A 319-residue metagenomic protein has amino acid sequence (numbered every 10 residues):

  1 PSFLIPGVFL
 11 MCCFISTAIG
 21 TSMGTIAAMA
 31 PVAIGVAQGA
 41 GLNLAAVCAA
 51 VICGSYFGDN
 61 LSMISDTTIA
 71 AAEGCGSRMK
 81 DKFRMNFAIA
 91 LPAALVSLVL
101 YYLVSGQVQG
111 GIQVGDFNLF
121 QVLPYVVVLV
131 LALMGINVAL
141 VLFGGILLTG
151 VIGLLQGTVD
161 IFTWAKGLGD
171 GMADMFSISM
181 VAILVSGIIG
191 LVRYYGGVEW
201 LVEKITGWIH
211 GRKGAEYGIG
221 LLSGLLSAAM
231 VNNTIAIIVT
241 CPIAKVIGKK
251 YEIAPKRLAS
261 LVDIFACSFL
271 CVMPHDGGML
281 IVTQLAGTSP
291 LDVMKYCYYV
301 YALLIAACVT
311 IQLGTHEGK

Functional and structural regions predicted by a protein language model:
P1-L10, A37-V47, D116-L123, M172-S179 (+3 more regions): Membrane-interfacial loop-to-helix junctions in multi-pass transporters
S2-V32, C53, I205-K245, V262: Hydrophobic alpha-helical transmembrane segments of multi-pass integral membrane proteins, predominantly secondary
P6, A165-E199, E216-L225, A229: Core transmembrane alpha-helical segments of multi-pass membrane transporters/permeases
S16-A28, Y56-S65, S177, I189-E199 (+2 more regions): Short helix-coil transition sites and intra-membrane helix breaks within transmembrane domains of multi-pass
T17-I26, V130-G144, E252-K256: Membrane-helix interface "capping/anchor" motifs
A27-V32, V141-I152, A259-D263: Central hydrophobic cores of alpha-helical transmembrane segments in multi-pass integral membrane proteins
T67, G74-L95, R212-K319: C-terminal transmembrane helix pair
M85-V181, H316-K319: Hydrophobic transmembrane alpha-helices of multi-pass small-molecule transporters
